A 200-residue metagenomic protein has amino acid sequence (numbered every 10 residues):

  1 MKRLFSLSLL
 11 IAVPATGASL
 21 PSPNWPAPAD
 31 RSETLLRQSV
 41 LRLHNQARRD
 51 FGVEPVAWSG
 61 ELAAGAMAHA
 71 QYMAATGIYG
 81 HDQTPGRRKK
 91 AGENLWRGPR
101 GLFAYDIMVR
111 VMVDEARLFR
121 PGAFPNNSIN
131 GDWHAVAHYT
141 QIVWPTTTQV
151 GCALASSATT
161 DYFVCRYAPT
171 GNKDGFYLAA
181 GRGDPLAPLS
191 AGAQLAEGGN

Functional and structural regions predicted by a protein language model:
L4-A12: Sec-dependent N-terminal signal peptides
F5, R49-S59, S190, Q194-N200: Charged, low-complexity, helix/coiled-coil-prone segments
L7, V40-L41, V53-V56, L62 (+6 more regions): Generic hydrophobic secondary-structure signal
I11-N24: Bacterial Sec-dependent signal peptides at the C-terminal "C-region" and cleavage site
L20-S22, P28, S32-K90: Short, well-ordered surface patches within globular domains
R88-N200: A well-ordered secondary-structure block
